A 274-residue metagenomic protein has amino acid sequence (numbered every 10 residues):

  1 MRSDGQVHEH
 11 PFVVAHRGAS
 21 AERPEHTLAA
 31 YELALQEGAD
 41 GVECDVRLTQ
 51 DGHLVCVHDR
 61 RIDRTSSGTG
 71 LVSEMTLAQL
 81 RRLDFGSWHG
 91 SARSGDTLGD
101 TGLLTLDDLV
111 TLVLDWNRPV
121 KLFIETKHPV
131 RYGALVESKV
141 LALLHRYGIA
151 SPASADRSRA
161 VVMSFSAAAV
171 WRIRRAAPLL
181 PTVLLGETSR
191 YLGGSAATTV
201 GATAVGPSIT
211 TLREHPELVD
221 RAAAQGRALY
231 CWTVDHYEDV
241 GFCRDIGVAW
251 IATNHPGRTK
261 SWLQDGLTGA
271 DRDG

Functional and structural regions predicted by a protein language model:
M1-A15, V110, W171, R175 (+1 more regions): N-terminal amphipathic alpha-helix/helix-capping segment at the start of soluble metabolic enzymes
R2-E22, D84-S94, H215-D220: N-terminal small/glycine-rich loop or linker at the start of catalytic domains across soluble metabolic enzymes
H8-E43, L48-Q50, L54-V57, T65 (+1 more regions): Conserved N-terminal beta1-alpha1 strand-loop-helix module at the mouth
P11, H58-L179, Q225: Metal-dependent phosphodiesterase/phospholipase catalytic core, i.e., the His/Asp/Glu-rich active-site region
F12-V14, G41, P119-F123, R159-M163 (+4 more regions): Structural preference for beta-strand elements that scaffold enzyme active sites
H16, A34, D45, L80 (+8 more regions): Conserved, mostly hydrophobic/aromatic
R17, C44-V46, I124-H128, S164-A167 (+3 more regions): A cross-domain feature marking catalytic cores of carbohydrate-active enzymes and several ubiquitous metabolic/repair
P181-G274: C-terminal active-site rim and adjoining tail of enzyme catalytic domains
